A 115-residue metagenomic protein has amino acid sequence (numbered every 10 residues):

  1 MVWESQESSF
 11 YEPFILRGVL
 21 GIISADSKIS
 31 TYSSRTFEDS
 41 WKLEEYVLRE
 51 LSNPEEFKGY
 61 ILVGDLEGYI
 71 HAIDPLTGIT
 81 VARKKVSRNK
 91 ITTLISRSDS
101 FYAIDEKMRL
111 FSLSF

Functional and structural regions predicted by a protein language model:
M1-F115: Extracytoplasmic/lumenal domain signature
